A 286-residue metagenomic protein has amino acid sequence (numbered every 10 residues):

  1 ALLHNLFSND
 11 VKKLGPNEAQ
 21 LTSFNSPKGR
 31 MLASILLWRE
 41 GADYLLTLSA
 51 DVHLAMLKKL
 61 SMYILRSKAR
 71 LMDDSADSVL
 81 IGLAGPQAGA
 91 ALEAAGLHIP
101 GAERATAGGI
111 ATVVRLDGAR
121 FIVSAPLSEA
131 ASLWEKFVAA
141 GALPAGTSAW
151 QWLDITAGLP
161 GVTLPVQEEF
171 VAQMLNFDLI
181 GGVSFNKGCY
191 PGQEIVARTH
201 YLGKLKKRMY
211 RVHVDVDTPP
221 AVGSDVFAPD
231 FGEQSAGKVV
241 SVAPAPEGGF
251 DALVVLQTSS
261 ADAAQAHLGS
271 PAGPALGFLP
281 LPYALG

Functional and structural regions predicted by a protein language model:
A1-F7, S148, N186-K187, E233: Hot-dog-fold acyl-thioester-processing enzymes
A1-L32: Acidic, proline/glycine-enriched N-terminal capping motif
G15-E18, I99-T106, P220-D225, Q265: Glycine-centered loop/turn motifs
T22-S34, M62-S67, E103-T112, V196 (+1 more regions): Short amphipathic beta-strand starts and helix->beta connectors
L36-A157: Acidic, low-complexity central loop/insert segments
D74, L116, G158, G188 (+3 more regions): Residue-level recognition of beta-strand microenvironments
S124-H213: Anionic-ligand-binding alpha/beta catalytic cores of soluble enzymes and soluble regulatory domains that recognize
L175-V183, A197-G286: Glycine-rich, small/acidic residue-mixed loop/short-helix segments
